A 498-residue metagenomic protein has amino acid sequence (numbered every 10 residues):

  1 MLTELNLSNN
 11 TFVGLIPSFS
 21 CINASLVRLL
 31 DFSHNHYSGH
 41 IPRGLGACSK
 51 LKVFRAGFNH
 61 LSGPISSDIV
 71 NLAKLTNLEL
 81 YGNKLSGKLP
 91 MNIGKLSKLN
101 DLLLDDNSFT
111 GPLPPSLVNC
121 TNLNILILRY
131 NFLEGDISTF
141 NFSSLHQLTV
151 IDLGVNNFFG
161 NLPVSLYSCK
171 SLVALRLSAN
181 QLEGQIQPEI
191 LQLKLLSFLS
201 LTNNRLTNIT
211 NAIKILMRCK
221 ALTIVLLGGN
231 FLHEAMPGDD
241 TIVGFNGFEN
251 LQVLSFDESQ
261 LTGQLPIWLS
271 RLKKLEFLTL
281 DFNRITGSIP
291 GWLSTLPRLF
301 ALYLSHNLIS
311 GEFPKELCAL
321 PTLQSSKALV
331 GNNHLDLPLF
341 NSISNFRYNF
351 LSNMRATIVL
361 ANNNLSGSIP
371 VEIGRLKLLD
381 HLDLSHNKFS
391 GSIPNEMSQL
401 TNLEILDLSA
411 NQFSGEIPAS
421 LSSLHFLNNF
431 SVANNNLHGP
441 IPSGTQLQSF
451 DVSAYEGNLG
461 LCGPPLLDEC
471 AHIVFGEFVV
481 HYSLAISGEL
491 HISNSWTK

Functional and structural regions predicted by a protein language model:
M1-K498: Plant-biased, solvent-exposed loop and capping regions within N-terminal extracellular ligand-binding ectodomains
